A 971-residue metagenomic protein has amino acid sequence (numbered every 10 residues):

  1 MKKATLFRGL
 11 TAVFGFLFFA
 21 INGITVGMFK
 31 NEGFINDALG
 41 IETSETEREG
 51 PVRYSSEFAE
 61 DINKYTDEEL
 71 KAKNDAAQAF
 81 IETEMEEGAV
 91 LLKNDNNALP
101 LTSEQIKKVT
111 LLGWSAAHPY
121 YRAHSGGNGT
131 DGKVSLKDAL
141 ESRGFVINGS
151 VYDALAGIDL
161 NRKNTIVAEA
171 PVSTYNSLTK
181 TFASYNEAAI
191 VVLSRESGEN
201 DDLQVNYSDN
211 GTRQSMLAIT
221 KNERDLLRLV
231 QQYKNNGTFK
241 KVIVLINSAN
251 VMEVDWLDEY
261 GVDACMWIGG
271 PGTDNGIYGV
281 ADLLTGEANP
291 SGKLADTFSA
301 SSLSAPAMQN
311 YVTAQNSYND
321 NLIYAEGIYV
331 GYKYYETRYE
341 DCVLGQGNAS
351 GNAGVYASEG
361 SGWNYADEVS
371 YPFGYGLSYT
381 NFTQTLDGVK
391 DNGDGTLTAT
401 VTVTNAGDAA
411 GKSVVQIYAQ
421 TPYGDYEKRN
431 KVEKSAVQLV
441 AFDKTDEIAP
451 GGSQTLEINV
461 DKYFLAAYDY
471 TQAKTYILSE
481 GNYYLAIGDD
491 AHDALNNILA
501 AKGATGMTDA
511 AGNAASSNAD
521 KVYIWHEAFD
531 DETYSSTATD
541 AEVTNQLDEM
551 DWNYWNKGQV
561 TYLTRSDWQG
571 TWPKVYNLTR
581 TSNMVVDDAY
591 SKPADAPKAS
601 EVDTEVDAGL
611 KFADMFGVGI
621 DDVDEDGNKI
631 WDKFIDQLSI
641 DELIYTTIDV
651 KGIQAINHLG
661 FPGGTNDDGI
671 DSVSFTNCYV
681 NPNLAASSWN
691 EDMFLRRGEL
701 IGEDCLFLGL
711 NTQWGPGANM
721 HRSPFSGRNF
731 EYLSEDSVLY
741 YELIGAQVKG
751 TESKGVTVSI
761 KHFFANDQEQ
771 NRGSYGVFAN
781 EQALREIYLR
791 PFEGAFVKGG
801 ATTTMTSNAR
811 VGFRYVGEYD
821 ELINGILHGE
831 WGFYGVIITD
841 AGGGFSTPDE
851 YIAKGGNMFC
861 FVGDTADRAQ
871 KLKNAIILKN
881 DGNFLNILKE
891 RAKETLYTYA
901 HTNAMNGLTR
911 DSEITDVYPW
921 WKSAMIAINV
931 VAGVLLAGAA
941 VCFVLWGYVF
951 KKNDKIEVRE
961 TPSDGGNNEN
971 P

Functional and structural regions predicted by a protein language model:
M1-D469, S479-Y483, A491, A541-P971: Glycoside hydrolase catalytic-domain context in secreted enzymes
K462-V543: Terminal connector regions
